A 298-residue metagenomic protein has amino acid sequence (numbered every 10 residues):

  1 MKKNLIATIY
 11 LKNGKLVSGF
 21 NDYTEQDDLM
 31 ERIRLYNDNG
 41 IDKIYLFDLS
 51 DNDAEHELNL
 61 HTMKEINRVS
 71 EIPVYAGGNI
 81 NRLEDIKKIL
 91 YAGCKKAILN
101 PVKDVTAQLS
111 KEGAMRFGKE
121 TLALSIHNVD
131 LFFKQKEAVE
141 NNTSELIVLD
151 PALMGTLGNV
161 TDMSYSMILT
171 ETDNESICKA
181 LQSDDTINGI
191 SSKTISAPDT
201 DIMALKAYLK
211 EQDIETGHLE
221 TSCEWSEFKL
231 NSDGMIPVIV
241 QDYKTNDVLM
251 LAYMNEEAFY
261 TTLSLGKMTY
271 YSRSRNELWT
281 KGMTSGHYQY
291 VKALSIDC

Functional and structural regions predicted by a protein language model:
M1-I72, I80-E84, K119-L124, N128-V148: Conserved N-terminal beta1-alpha1 strand-loop-helix module at the mouth
K3-L5, S50-N67, N81-K87, P101-T121 (+3 more regions): Active-site-adjacent beta->alpha loops and helix N-cap segments on the catalytic face of soluble alpha/beta enzymes
T8-Y10, N100, L124-H127, I168-T170 (+1 more regions): Short beta-strand segments
S18, L157, L249-M250: A sequence-level detector of short linear motifs
K43-I44, A97, L146-I147, N188-K193: Hydrophobic residues within beta-strands of alpha/beta enzymes
S70, V74-G93, K134-E140, M154-I190: Catalytic cores of alpha/beta
V105-N142, G189-L219, S264, Y270-R273: Short histidine
S192, M203, A207-C298: Phosphate/pyrophosphate-binding loop motifs in nucleotide- or prenyl diphosphate-using proteins
